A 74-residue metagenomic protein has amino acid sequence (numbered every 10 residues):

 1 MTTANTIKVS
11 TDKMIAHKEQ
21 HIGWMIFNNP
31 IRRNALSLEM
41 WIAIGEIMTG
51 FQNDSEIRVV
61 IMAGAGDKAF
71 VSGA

Functional and structural regions predicted by a protein language model:
M1-A63: Conserved CoA-thioester-binding segment of acyl-CoA-metabolizing enzymes
N34, K68-F70: Loop-to-helix element that buttresses phosphate recognition and phosphoryl-transfer chemistry
G73-A74: Short helix- or helix-capping micro-motifs that position conserved polar/aromatic residues at function-defining sites
